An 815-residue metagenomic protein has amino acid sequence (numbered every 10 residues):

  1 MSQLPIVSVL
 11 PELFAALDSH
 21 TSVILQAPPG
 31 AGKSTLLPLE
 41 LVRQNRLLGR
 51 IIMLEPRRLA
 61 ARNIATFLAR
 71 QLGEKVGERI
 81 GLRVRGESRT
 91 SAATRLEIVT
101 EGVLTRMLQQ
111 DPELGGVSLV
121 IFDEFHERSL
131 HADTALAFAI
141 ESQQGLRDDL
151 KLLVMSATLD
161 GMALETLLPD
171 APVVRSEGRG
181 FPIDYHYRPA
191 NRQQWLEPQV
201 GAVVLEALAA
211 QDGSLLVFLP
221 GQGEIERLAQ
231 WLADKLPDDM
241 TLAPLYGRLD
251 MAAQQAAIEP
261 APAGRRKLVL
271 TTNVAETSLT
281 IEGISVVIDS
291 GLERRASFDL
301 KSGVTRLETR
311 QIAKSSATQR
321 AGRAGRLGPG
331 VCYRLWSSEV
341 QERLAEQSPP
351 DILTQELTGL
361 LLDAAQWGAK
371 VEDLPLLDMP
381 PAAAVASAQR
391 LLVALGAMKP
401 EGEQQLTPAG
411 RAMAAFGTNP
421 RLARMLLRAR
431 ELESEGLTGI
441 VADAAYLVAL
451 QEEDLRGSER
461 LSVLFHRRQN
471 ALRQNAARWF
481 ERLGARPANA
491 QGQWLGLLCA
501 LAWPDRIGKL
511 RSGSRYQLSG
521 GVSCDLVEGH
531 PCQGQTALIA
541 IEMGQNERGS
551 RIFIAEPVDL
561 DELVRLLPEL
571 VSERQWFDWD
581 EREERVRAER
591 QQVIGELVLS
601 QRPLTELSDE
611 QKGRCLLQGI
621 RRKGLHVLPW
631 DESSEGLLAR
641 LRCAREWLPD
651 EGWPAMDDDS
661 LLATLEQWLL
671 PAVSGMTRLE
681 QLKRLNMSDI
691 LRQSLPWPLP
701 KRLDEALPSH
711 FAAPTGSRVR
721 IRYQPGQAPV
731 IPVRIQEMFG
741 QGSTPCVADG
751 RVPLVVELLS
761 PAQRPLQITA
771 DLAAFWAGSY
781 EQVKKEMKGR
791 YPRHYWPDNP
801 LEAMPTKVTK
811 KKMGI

Functional and structural regions predicted by a protein language model:
M1-M425, G544, G726-A728: P-loop NTPase motor module signature
L59, I541-D561, Q736-L758: Acidic, aromatic-enriched beta-alpha/helix-loop junctions
R89, V173-V174, S514-S519, S709-P714: Short acidic-hydrophobic surface loop/beta-edge motif
P169, K509-S512, L703-L707: A short, compositionally biased
F181, C524, R718-R720: Short, isolated positions in well-ordered beta-strands
D239, P244, A256, I288 (+4 more regions): Second RecA-like catalytic domain
R585-I815: Charged, non-catalytic accessory extensions
